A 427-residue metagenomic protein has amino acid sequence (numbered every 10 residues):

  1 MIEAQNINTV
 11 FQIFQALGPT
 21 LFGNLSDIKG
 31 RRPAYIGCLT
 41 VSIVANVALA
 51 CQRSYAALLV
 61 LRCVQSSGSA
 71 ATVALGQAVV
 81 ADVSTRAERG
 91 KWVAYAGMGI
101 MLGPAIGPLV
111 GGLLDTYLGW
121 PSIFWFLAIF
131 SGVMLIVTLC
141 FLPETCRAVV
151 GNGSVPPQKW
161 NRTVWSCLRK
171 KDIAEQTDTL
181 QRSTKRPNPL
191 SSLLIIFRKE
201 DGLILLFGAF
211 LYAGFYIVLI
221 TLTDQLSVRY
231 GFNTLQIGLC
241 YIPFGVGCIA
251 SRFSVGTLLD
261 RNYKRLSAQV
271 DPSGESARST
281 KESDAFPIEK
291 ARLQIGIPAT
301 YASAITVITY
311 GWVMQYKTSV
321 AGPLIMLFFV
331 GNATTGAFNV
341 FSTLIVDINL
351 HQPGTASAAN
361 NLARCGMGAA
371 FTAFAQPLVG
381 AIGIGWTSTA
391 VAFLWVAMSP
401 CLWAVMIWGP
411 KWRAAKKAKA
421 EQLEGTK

Functional and structural regions predicted by a protein language model:
I2, D27-I28, A50-R53, D82-T85 (+5 more regions): Membrane-helix boundary and inter-helical linker elements of multi-pass secondary transporters
I2, R86-G99, T234, H351-N360: Loop-to-transmembrane helix entry/capping segments in MFS-fold secondary transporters and related SLC/MFSD carriers
T9-Q12, A16, A34, V47-A50 (+7 more regions): C-terminal transmembrane bundle
L21, K29-G30, C51-A57, G68 (+2 more regions): Helix-breaking motifs and short loop linkers at transmembrane-helix boundaries and internal kinks in secondary membrane
S54, T184-L211, K290-L293, S319: Juxtamembrane cytosolic amphipathic helices that cap and anchor the N-termini of specific transmembrane helices
S54-R62, F124, I204, S319-L324: Short hydrophobic/alpha-helical segments at membrane-entry points of transmembrane helices in Major Facilitator
L61-M101: Cytoplasmic helix-loop-helix junction between adjacent transmembrane helices in 12-TM secondary transporters
E88-K91, T116-E200, F244, R252-E275 (+1 more regions): Central mid-sequence intracellular linker of multi-pass
